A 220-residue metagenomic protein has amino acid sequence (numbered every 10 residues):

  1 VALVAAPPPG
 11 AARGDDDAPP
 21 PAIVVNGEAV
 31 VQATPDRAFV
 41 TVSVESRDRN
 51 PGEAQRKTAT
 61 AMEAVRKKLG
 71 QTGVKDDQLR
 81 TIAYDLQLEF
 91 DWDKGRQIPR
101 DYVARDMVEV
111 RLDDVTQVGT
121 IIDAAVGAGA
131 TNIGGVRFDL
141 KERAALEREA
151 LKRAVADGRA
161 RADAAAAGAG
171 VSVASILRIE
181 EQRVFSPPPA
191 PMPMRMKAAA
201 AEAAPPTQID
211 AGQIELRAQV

Functional and structural regions predicted by a protein language model:
L3-A128, N132-Q219: Short, charge-dense linear interaction motifs
